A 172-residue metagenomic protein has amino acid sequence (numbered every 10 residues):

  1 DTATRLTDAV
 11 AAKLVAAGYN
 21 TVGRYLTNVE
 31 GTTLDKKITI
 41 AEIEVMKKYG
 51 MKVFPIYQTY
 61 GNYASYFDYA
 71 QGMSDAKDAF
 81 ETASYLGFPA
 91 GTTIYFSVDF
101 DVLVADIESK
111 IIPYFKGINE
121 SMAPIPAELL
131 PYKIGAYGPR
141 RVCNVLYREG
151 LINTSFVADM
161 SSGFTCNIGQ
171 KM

Functional and structural regions predicted by a protein language model:
D1-Y19, Y25: Boundary/entry segment of secreted carbohydrate-active catalytic domains
A3-L6, R24-L103: Substrate-binding cleft of extracellular glycoside hydrolase catalytic domains
V10, V22, E42, D75 (+3 more regions): Stable alpha-helical elements in mature extracytoplasmic
K13-L14, D68, E149: Surface-exposed beta-strand edges and their flanking turn/coil or helix-capping segments
A16-V22, K48-F54, F88-I94, I125-I134 (+1 more regions): Loop/turn elements at helix/coil->beta-strand transitions in domains of secreted/extracellular proteins
F80-F88, D101-M172: Surface-exposed substrate-engagement region within the catalytic domains of secreted or surface-exposed extracellular
